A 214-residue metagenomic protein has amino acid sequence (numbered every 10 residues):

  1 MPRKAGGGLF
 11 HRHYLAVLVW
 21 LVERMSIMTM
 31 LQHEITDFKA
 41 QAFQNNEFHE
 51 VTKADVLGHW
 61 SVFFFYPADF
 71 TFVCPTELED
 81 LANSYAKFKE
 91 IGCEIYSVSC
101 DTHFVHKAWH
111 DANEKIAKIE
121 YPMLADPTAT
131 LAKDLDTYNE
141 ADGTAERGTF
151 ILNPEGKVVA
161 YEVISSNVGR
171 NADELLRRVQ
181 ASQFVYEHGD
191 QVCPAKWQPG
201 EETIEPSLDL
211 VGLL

Functional and structural regions predicted by a protein language model:
M1-P2, Y14: Ser/Thr/Pro/Gly-rich low-complexity, intrinsically disordered segments
P2, L21-E23, G169: Generic N-terminal leader/processing signal
P2-G8: Extreme N-terminal basic, low-complexity initiation segments that serve as generic localization/processing leaders
G6, W20, Q32-E34: Generic early N-terminus positional signal peaking at residue ~5-7
L9-I27: Short, Lys/Arg-enriched N-terminal segments with co-localized hydrophobic residues within the first ~10-30 amino acids
M25-L214: Chalcogenol-based redox active-site neighborhoods
